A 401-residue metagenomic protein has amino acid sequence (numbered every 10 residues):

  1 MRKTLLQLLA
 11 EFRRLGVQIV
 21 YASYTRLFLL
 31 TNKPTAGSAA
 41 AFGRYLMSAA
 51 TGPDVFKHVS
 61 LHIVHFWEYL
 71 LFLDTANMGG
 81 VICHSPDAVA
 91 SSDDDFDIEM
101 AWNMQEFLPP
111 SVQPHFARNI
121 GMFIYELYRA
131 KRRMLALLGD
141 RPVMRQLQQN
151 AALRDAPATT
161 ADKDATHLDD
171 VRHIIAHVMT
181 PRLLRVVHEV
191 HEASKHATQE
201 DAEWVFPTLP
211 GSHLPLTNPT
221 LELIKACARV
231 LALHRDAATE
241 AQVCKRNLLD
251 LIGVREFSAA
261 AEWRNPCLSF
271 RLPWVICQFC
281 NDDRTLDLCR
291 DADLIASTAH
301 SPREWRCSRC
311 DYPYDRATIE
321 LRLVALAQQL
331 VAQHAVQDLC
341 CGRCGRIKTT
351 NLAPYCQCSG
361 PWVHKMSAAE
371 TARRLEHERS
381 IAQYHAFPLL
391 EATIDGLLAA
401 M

Functional and structural regions predicted by a protein language model:
M1-Y24, T31-M401: DNA-dependent DNA polymerase catalytic subunits
